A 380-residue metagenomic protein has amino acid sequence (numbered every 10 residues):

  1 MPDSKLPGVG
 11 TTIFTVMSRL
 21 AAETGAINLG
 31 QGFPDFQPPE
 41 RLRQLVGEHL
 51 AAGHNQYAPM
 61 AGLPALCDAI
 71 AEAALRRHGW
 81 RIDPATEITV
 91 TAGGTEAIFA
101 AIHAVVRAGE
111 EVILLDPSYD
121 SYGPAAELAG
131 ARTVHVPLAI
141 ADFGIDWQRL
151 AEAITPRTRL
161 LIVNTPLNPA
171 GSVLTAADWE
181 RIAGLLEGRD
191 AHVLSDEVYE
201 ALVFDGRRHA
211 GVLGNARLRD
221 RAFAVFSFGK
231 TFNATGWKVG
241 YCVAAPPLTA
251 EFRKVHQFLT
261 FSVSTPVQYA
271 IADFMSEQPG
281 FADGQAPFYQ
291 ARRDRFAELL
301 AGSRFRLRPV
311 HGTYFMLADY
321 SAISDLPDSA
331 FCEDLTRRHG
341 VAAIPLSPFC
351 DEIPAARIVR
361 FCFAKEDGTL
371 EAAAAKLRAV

Functional and structural regions predicted by a protein language model:
P2-G93, A100, F274-E277: N-terminal small-domain helix-loop-helix segment of the aminotransferase-like
H54, F252-H256, M275-E298, D325-P327: Structural signature of PLP-dependent enzymes
E72, A151, D334-A343, F349-V380: PLP-dependent enzyme catalytic core of the Aspartate aminotransferase-like
A104-A126: Conserved PLP-anchoring active-site segment centered on the Schiff-base-forming lysine
L128-T133: A short helix-loop-beta submotif of the ANL/AMP-binding
V134, L138-R207: Active-site phosphate-binding strand-loop segment of PLP-dependent enzymes
N215-E251, V263: Active-site PLP attachment segment
A272, F288-A297, L307-Y320: Conserved glycine-rich beta-strand-loop-beta hairpin in the small C-terminal domain of fold type I
